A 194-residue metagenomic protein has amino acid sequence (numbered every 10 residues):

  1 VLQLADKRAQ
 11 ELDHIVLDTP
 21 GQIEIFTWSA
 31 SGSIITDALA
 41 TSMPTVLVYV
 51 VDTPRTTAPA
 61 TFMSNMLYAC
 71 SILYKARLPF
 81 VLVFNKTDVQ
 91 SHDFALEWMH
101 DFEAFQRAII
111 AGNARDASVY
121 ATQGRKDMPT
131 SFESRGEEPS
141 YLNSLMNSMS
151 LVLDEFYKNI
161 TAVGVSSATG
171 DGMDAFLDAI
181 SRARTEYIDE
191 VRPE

Functional and structural regions predicted by a protein language model:
L2-I15, T19-G21, T27-T56, Y68-V81: Inter-motif core of Ras-like GTPase G domains
S42-E194: Conserved GTP-binding G-domain of TRAFAC-class P-loop NTPases and closely related GTPase folds
